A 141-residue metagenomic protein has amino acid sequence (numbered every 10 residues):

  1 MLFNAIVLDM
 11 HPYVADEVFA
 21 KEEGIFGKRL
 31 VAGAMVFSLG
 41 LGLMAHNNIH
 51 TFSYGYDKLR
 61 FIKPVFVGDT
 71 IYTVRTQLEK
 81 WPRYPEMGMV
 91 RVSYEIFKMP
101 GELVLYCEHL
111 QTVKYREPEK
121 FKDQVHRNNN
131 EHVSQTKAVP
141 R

Functional and structural regions predicted by a protein language model:
M1-Y54, R116-R141: Hot-dog-fold acyl-thioester-processing enzymes
Y56-F61: Short alpha-helix capping/helix-loop boundary micro-motifs
V65-T70, V74-R141: HotDog/MaoC-like acyl-thioester-processing domains
